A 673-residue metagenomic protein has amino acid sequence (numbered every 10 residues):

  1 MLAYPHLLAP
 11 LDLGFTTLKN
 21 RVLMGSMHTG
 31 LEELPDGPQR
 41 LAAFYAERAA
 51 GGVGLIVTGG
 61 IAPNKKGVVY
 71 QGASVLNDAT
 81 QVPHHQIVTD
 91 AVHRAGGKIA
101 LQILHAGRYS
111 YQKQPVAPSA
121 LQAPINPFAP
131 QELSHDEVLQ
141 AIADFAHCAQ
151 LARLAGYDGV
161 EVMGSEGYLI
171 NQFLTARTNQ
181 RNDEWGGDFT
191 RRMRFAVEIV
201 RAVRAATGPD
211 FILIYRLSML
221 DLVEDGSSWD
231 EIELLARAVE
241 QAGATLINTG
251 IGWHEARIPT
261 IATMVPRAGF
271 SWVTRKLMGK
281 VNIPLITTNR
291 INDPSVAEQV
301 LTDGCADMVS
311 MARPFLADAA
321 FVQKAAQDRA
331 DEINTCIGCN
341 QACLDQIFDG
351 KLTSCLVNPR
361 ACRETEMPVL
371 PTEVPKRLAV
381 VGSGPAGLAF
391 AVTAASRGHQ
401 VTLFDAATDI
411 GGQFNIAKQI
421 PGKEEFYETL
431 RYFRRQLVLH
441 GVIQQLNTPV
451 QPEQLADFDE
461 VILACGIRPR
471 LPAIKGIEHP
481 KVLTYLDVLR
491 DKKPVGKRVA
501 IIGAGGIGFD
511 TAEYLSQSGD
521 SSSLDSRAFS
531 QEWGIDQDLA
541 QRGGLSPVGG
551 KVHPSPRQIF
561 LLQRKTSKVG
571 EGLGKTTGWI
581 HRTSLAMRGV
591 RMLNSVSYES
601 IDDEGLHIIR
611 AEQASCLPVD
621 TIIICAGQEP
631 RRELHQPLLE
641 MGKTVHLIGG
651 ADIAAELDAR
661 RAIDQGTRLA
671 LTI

Functional and structural regions predicted by a protein language model:
M1-V381, P385, F390-V401, D409 (+1 more regions): Flavin-dependent oxidoreductase catalytic cores
V200, E364-E373, S396, Q400 (+3 more regions): Flanking helices and flexible, charged tails adjoining ferredoxin-like Fe-S electron-transfer domains in multi-subunit
Y215, G250-H254, D405-I420, E428-Y432 (+2 more regions): Short connector loops at secondary-structure junctions
R257-T263, P284, D307, F414-G422 (+2 more regions): Short beta-alpha connecting loops at secondary-structure transitions that line or flank enzyme active sites
C305, L437-Q444, E478-K481, S555-R557 (+2 more regions): A short helix-to-beta-strand connector/capping loop
T372-L403, Q445-E453, D457, C465-I474 (+4 more regions): Rossmann-like dinucleotide/flavin-binding elements
G412-F458, G570-V596: N-terminal Rossmann-like dinucleotide/flavin-binding domain of flavoprotein oxidoreductases that bind FAD/FMN
